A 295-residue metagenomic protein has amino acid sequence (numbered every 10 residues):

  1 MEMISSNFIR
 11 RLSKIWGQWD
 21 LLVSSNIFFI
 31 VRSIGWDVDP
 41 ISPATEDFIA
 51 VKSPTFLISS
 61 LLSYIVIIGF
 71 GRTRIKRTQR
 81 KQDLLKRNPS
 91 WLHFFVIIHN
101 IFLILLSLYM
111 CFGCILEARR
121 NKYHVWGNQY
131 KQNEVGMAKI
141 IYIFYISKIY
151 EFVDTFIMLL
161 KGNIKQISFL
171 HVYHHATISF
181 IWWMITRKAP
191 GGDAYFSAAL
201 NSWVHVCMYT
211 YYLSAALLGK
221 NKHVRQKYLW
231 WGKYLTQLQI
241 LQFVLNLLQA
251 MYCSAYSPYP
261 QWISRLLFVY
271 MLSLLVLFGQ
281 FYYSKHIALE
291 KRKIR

Functional and structural regions predicted by a protein language model:
M1-L200, N221, R225-L241, L245-R295: Membrane-helix and juxtamembrane interface regions of eukaryotic multi-pass membrane proteins
D154, C207-K222: Alpha-helical transmembrane segments in multipass membrane proteins, preferentially the mid-helix core
Y195-W203, C207, Y212: A contiguous pocket-lining binding segment that forms or flanks enzyme active sites
